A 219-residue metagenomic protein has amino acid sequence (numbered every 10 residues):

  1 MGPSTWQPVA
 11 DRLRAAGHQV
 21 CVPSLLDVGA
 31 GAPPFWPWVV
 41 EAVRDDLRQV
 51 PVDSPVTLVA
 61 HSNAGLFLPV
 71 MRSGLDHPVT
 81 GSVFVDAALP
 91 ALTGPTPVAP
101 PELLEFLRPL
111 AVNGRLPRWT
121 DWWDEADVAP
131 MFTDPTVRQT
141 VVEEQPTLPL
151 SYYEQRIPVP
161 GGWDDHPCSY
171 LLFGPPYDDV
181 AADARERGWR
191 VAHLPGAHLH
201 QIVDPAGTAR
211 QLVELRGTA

Functional and structural regions predicted by a protein language model:
M1-D27: Short, surface-exposed "cap/lid" segments of acyl-processing enzymes
P8, V70-G74: Active-site signature of alpha/beta-hydrolase-fold catalytic machinery across serine- and Asp/Cys-nucleophile hydrolases
Q19-T57, S73, P97-E105: Active-site loop/oxyanion-hole signature of alpha/beta-hydrolase fold enzymes
L58-V59, S82, Y170: Conserved alpha/beta-hydrolase fold motif
V59-L68: Gly/Ala-rich beta-loop-alpha elbow adjacent to hydrolase catalytic centers
S73-T120, Y152, R185: Flexible "cap/lid" loop of the alpha/beta hydrolase fold
L116-G162: Conserved alpha/beta-hydrolase catalytic His-Asp/Glu region
P146-A206, R210-Q211: Conserved serine/cysteine hydrolase catalytic core
